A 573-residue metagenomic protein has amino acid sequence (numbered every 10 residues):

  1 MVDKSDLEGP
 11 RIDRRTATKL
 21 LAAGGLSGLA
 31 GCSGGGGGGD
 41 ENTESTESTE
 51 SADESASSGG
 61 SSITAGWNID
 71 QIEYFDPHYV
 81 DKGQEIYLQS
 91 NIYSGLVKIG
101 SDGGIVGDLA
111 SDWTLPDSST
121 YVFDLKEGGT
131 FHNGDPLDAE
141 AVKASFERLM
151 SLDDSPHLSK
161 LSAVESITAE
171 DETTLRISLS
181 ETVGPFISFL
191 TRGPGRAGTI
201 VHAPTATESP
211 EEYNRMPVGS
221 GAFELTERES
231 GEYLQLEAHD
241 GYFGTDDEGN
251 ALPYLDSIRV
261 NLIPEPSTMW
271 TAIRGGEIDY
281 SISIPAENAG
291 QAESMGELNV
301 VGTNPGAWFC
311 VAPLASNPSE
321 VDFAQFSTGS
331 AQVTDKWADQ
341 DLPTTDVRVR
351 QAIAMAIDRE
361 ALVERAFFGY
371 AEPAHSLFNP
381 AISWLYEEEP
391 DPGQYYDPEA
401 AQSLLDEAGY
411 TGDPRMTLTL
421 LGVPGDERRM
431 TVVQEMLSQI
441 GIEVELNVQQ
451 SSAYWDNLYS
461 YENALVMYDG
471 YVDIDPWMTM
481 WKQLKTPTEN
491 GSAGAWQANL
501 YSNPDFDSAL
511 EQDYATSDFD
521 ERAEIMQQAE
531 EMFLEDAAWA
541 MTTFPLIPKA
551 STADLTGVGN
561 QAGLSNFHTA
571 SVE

Functional and structural regions predicted by a protein language model:
V2-P10, G34-G37, S51-E54, K98-S101 (+6 more regions): Extracytoplasmic/periplasmic ligand-capture domains
S5-G24: N-terminal secretory signal peptides and thylakoid transit peptides that target proteins across membranes
C32-E44: Bacterial lipoprotein signal-peptidase II cleavage site
G60, N91, D108, S118 (+6 more regions): Extracytoplasmic
G66-P116, E147, V218: N-terminal lobe/hinge region of extracytoplasmic solute-binding protein
T114, S159-P204, E227-E229: Surface-exposed binding/hinge segments that line and control ligand-binding clefts or catalytic entry sites
K549-E573: Long beta-strand-rich cores associated with HINT superfamily self-processing modules
